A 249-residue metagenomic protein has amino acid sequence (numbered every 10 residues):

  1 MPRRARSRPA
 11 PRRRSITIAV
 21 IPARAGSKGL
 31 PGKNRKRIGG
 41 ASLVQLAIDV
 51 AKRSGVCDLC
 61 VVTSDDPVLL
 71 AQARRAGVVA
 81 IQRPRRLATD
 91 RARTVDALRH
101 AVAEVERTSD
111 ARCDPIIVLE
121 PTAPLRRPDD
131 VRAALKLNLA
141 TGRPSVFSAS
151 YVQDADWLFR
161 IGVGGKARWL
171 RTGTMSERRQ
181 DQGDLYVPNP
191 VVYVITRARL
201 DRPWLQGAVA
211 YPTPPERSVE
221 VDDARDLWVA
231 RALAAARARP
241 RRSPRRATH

Functional and structural regions predicted by a protein language model:
R6, P11, D96, L185-H249: Conserved alpha/beta core of the MobA/IspD/sugar-nucleotide pyrophosphorylase nucleotidyltransferase superfamily
I16-T63: N-terminal glycine-rich phosphate-binding loop and ensuing alpha1 helix
V56, A76-G77, V163: Short, structured coil segments at secondary-structure junctions
V56-V61, P144, E216-S218: Short active-site oxyanion
V61, P67-P115, L125-R126, A133-K136: Short phosphate-binding loop-to-helix
D96, H100, P115, P124-E216: Conserved core of the sugar-phosphate nucleotidyltransferase
